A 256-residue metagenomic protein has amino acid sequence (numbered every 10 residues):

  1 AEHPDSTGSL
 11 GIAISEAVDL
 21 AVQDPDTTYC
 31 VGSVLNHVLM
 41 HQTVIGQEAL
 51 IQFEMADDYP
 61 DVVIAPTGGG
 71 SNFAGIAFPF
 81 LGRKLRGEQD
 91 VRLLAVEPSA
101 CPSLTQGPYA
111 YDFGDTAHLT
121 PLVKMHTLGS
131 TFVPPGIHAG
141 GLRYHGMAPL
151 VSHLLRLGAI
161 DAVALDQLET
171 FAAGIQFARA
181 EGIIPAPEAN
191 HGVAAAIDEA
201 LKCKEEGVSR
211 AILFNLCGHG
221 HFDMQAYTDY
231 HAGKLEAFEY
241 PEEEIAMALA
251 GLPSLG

Functional and structural regions predicted by a protein language model:
P4-L39, I45, A56-D57, G82-L85 (+3 more regions): Active-site/ligand-binding loops adjacent to catalytic centers
A17, Q52, I76-F80, G174 (+1 more regions): Buried hydrophobic packing segments
Q42-G46, F73-A74, F78: Conserved PLP-enzyme active-site core in the AAT-like
L50-D58: Phosphate/pyrophosphate-binding loops at sites that engage ATP/ADP/AMP, CoA/4′-phosphopantetheine, polyphosphate
Y59-F73, L93-L94, R210-L216: A short, small-residue-rich loop immediately preceding and capping a beta-strand
P66-A77, S103-T105, A189-I197, H221-M224: Short glycine/serine/threonine-rich phosphate/pyrophosphate-binding segments that cradle anionic phosphate groups
R92, L213, C217-A226, Y230-H231: C-terminal, active-site-flanking charged/polar segments
A178-C217: C-terminal structured "cap/appendage" subdomains that terminate the fold
